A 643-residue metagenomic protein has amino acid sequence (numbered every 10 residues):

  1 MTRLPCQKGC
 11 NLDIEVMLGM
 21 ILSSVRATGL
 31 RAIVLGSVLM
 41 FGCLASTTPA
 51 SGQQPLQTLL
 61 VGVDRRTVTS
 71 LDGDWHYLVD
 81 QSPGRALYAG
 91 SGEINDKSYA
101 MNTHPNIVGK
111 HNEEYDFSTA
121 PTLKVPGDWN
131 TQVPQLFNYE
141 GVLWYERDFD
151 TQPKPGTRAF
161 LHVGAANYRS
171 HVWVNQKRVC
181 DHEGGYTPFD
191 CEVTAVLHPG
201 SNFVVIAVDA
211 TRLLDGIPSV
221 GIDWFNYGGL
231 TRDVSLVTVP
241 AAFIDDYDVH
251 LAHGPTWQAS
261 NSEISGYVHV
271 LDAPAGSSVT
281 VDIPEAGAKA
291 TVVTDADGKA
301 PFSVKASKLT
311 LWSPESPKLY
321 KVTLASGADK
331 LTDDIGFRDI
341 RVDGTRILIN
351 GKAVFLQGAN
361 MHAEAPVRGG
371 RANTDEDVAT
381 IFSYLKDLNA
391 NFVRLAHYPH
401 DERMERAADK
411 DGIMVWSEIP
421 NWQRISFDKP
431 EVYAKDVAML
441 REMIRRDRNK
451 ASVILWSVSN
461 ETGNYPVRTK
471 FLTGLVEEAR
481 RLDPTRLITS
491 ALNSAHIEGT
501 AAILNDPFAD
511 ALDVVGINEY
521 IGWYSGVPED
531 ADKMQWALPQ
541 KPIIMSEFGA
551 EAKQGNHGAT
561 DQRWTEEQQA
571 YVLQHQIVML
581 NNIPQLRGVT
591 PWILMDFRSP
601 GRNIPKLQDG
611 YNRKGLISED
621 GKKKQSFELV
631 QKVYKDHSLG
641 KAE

Functional and structural regions predicted by a protein language model:
A50-N130, V205-A207, T211-L214, Q574-I577: Accessory carbohydrate-binding/adhesion or oligomerization-edge regions at the termini of glycan-active proteins
Q57, V61-G62, L78-S82, D128 (+4 more regions): Accessory beta-strand-rich segments of carbohydrate-active enzymes
V61-L87, P105, A166, N226-G229 (+7 more regions): Substrate-binding clefts and catalytic carboxylate motifs of secreted carbohydrate-active enzymes
R66, Y227-D248, R338-A353: Low-complexity, Pro/Ser/Thr- and charge-rich linker/hinge segments at domain boundaries
W173-V179, P284, G327, N350: Short strand-turn-strand beta-turns centered on an Asx-Gly dipeptide
E183-T194, A207, D215-P218, I222-W224 (+7 more regions): Active-site mouth of glycoside hydrolases
L197-S201, H269-R341: Extended acidic/polar, glycine-enriched regions that form or flank non-catalytic beta-rich accessory modules
A241-A273, Y634-E643: Surface beta-strand/loop "capping" patches
